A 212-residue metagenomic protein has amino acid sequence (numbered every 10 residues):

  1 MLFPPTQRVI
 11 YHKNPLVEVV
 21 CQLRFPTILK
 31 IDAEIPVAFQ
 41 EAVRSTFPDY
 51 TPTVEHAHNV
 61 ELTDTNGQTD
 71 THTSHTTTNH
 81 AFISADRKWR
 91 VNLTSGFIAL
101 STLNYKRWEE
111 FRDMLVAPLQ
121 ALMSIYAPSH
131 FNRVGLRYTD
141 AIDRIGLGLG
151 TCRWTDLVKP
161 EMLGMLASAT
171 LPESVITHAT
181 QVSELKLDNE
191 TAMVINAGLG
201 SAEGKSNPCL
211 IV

Functional and structural regions predicted by a protein language model:
M1, T6-R8, H75-D86, R133-N207: Aromatic/basic-lined ligand-recognition segments that form π-stacking hydrophobic pockets flanked by Lys/Arg to engage
M1-L93: N-terminal low-complexity, intrinsically disordered segments
I10-K13, I125-P128, A202-G204: A general structural signal for short secondary-structure junctions and capping/turn motifs
P15-Q22, K88-Y105, F131-T139, N207-V212: Glycine-rich, often proline-containing surface loops adjacent to acidic residues and nearby aromatics that form
T27, K106, I142: Short loop/turn segments at secondary-structure transitions that flank enzyme active sites
I31-A33, E110, G146: Short acidic, gly/pro-rich beta-turn/loop elements at beta-sheet edges and active-site/ligand-binding grooves
T51-D64, S124-T139, L171-V175: Short glycine-rich, low-complexity/disordered patches
S84-Y126: Hydrophobic alpha-helical segments and helix pairs
